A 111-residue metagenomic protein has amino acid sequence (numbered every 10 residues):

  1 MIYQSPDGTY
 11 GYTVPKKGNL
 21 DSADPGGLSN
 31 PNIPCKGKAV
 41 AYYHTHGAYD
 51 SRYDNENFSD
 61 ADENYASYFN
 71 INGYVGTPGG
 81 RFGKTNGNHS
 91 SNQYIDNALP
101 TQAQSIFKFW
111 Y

Functional and structural regions predicted by a protein language model:
M1-K16: Secreted/periplasmic proteins that engage bacterial cell-wall peptidoglycan
Y12-G18, T85-H89: Surface-exposed flexible segments
V14, L20-I33: Active-site-proximal segments of catalytic enzyme domains that coordinate small-molecule cofactors or metal ions
G27-Y111: Active-site-proximal loop/helix of nucleotide/amide-processing enzymes and allied scaffolds
